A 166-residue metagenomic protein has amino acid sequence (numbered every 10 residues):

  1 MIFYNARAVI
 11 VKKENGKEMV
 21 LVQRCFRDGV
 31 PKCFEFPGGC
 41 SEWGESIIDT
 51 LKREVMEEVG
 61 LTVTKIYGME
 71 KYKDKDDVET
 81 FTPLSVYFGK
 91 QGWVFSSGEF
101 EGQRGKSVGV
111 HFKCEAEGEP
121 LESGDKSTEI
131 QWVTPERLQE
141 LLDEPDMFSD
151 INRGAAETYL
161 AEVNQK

Functional and structural regions predicted by a protein language model:
M1-V20, P37-W43: Conserved N-terminal beta-strand and adjoining loop/helix that marks the start of the Nudix/MutT-like hydrolase domain
N15-E18, G29-V30, E42-W43, D74-V78 (+1 more regions): Short, charged/polar surface micro-motifs in flexible loops or helix N-caps
V22-R24: Catalytic-core environment of secreted peptidases
D28-F34, R104-K166: Nudix hydrolase/Nudix homology domain
P37, L51, V55: Hydrophobic alpha-helical positions that pack around
G44-T50: N-terminal phosphate-binding loop and adjacent alpha-helix
G60-G118: Active-site segment of metal-dependent pyrophosphate-handling enzymes, primarily the Nudix hydrolase catalytic core
